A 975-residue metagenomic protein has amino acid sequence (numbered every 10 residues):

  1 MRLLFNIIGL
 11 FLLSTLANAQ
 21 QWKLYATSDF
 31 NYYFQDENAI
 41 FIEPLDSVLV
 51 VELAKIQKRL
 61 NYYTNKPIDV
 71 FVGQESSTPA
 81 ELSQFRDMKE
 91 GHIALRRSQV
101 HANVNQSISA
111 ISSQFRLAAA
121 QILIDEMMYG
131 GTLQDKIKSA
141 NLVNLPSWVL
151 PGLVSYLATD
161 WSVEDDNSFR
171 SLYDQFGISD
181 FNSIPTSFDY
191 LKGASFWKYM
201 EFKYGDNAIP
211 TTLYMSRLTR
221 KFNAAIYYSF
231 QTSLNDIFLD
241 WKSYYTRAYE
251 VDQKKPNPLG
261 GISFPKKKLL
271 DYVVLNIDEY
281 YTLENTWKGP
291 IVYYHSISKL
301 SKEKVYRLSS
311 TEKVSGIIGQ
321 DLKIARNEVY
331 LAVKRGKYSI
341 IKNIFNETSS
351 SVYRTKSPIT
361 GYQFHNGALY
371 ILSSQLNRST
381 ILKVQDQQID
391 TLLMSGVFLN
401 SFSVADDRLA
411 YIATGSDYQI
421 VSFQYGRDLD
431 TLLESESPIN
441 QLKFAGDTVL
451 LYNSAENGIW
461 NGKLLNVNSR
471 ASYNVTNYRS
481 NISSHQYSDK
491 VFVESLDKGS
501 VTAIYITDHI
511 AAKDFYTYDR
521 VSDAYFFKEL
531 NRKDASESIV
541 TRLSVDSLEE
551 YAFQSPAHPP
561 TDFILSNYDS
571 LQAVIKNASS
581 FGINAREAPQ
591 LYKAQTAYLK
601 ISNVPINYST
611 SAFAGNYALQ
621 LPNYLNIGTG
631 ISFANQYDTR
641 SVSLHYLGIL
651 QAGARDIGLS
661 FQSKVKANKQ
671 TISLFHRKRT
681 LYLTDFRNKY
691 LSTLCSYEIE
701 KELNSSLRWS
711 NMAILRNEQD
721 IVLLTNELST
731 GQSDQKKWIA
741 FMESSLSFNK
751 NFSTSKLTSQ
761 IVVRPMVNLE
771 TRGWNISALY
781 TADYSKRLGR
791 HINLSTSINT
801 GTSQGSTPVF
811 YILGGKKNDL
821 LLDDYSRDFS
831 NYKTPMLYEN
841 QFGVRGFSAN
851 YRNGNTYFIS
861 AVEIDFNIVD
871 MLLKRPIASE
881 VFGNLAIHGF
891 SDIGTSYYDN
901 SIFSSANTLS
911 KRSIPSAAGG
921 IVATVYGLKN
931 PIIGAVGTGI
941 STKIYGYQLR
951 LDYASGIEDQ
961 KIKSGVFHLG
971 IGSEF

Functional and structural regions predicted by a protein language model:
A19-S139, V163-E164, A225: Juxtacatalytic substrate-recognition/specificity segment
K23-L24, V50-V51, L218-Y330, T360: Beta/coil-rich, acidic/histidine-enriched accessory regions frequently appended to metallopeptidases
M88-D206, P210-G261: Acidic/His/Gly-enriched intrinsically disordered linker/tail segments that often contain short helix/coil "MoRF-like"
K254-P258, K267, N285, I539-A667 (+4 more regions): Outer-membrane beta-barrel initiation region
N276, Y281-W287, Y294-S298, D321-R326 (+7 more regions): Beta-strand C-termini and the immediately following turn/loop, strongest in propeller blades
L433-Q441, A471-S488, T517-A524: Conserved blade-ending motifs and adjacent loop-strand segments that build the rim/top face of beta-propeller domains
D685, C695, Q732, I739-V881 (+3 more regions): C-terminal outer-membrane beta-barrel translocator/porin domains of Gram-negative envelope proteins and their
T942-I944, S964-F975: Outer-membrane beta-barrel "beta-signal"
